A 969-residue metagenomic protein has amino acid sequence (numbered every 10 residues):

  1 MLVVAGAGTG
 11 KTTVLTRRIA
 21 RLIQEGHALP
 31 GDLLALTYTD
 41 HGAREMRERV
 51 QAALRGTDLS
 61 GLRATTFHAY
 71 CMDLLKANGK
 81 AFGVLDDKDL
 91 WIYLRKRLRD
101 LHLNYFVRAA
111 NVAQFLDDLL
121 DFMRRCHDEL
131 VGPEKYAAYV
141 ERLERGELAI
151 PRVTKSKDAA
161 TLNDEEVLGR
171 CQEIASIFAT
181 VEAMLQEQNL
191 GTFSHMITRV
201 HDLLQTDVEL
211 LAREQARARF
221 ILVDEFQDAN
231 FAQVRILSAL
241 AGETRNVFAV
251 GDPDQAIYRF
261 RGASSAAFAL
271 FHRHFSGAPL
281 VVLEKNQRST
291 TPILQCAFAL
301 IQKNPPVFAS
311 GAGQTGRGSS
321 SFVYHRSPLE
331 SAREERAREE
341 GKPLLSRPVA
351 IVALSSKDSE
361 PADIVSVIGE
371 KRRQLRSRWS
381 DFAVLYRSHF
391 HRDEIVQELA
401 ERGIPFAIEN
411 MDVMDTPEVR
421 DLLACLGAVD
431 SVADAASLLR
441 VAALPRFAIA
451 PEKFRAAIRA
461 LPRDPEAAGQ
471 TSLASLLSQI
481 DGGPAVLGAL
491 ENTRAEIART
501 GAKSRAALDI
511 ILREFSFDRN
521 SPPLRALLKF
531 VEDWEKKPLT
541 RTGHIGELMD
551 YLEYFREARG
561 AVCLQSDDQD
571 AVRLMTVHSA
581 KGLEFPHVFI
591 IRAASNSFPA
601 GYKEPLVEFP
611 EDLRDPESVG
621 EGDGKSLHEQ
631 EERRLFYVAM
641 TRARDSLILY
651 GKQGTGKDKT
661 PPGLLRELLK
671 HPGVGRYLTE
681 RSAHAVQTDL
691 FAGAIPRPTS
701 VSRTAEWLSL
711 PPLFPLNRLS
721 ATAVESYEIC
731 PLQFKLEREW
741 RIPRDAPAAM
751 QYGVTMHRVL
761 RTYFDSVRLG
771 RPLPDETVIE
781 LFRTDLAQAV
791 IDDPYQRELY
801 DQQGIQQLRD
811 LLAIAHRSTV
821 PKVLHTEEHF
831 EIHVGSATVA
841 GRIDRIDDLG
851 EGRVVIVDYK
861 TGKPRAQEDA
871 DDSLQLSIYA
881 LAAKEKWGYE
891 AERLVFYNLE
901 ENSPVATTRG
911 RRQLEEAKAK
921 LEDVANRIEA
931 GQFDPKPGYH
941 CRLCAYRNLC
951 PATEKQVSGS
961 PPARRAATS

Functional and structural regions predicted by a protein language model:
M1-E48, E209, A216, L222-V223 (+9 more regions): Conserved motor-region signature of P-loop NTPase helicases/translocases
P30-K135, A269-L270, A362, S366 (+3 more regions): Conserved P-loop NTPase-based nucleic-acid remodeling module centered on helicase motor cores
S60-G61, N78-S176, E182, Q186 (+5 more regions): ATP-hydrolysis module of ASCE/P-loop NTPase motor domains, specifically the Walker B Asp-Glu catalytic pair
R63-C71, I221-E225, V250, S388-F390 (+13 more regions): Conserved helicase core region in the C-terminal RecA-like lobe
L168-I174, T180, L190, E340-K342 (+6 more regions): Accessory C-terminal helicase-associated subdomains
L210-L211, S366, E370, E452-S478 (+3 more regions): Conserved C-terminal motor-coupling region of P-loop helicases
F390, R402, D481, R666-S766 (+2 more regions): C-terminal, charged and often intrinsically disordered regions of DNA end-processing helicases and nucleases
F830-K918: Mg2+/Mn2+-dependent nuclease catalytic core
